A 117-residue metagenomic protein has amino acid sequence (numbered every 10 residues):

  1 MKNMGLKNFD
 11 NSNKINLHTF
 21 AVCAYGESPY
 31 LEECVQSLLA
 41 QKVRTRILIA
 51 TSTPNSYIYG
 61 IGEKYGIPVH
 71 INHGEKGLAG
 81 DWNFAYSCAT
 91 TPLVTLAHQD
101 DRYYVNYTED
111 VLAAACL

Functional and structural regions predicted by a protein language model:
M1-S37: N-proximal low-complexity "stem/linker" segments adjacent to membrane-targeting elements
Q36-T45: Short, acidic, metal-binding catalytic loop of nucleotide-sugar glycosyltransferases
A50-Y59: A conserved acidic beta->alpha catalytic loop
H73-A89: Glycine-rich, basic loop-to-helix element that forms the pyrophosphate-binding segment of sugar-nucleotide handling
T90, Y104-V105: GHKL-family ATP-binding catalytic core of two-component histidine kinases
V94: Short aromatic/hydrophobic "clamp" motif used to bind/position activated sugar donors
H98-R102: The conserved acidic donor/metal-binding loop of glycosyltransferases
N106-L117: Conserved donor NDP-sugar-binding/catalytic core segment of glycosyltransferases
